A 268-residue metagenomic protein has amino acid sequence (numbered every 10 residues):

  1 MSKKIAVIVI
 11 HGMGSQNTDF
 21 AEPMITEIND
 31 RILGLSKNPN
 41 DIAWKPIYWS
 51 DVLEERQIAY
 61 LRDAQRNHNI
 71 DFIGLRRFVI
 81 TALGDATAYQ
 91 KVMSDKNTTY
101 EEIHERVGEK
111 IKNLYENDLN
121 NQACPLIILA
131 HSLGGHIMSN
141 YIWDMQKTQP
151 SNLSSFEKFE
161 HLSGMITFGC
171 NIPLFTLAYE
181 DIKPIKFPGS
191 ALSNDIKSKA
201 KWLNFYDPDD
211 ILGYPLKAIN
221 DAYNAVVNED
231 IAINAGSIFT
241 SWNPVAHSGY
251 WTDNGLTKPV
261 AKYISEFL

Functional and structural regions predicted by a protein language model:
M1-H11, N121-I128, G249, D253-Y263 (+1 more regions): Structured catalytic/translocation cores of nucleotide/phosphate-coupled proteins
V7-S15, D19-E27, M93-I196: Serine-dependent carboxylesterase/thioesterase catalytic core of lipase-like alpha/beta-hydrolase/SGNH enzymes
V9, P46-Y48, T167, N204: Structural signal for conserved beta-strand scaffold positions within catalytic alpha/beta enzyme cores
G12-T18, E27-D30, S36-L119: Active-site catalytic motif of lipid deacylating hydrolases and related acyltransferases
R31-L35, H68-G74, N152-S154, G189-S193 (+1 more regions): Glycine-rich loops and low-complexity Gly/Arg-rich segments that provide flexible linkers or classic glycine-based
I42, L126, N228: Short, conserved active-site loop motifs that form the nucleotide-linked donor/cofactor pocket
V52, G164, P173-L268: Lipolytic serine-hydrolase domain surface
